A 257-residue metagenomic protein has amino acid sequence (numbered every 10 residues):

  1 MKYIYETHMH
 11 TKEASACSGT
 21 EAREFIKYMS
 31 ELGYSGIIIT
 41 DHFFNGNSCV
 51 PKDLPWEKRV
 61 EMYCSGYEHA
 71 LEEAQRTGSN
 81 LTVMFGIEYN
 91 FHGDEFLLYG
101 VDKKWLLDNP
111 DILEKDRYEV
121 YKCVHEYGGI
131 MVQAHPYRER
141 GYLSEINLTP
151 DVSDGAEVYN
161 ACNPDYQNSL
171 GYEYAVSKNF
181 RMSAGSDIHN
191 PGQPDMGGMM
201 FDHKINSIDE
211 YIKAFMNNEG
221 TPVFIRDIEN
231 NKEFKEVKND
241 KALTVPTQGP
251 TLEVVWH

Functional and structural regions predicted by a protein language model:
M1-F85, Y89-N90, P150-D151, G192 (+1 more regions): An N-terminally biased module of ancient metal coordination in phosphate/nucleic-acid-related enzymes
M1-T7, T11, A22-K27, H92-K104 (+3 more regions): Charged catalytic cores and adjacent phosphate/nucleic-acid-binding surfaces used for phosphate/nucleic-acid chemistry
I38-I39, V132-Q133, E157: Conserved beta-strand positions in the central sheet of alpha/beta enzyme cores
H42, P136, I188: Short, ordered loop/turn segments at secondary-structure junctions
E61, P110-D111, D116-Y121: C-terminal active-site-proximal or functional interface alpha/beta core segments in diverse enzymes
T77-S79, Y127, K178: Helix C-cap/helix->beta junction micro-motif
G86, A134, G185-S186: Generic beta-sheet signal
L106-E114, Q133-H135, Y159: Catalytic beta/alpha-barrel core
